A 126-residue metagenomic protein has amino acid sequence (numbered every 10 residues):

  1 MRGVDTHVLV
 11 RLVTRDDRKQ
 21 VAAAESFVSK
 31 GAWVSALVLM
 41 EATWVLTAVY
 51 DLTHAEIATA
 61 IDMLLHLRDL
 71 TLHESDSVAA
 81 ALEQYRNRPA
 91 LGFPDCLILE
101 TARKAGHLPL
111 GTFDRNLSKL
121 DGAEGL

Functional and structural regions predicted by a protein language model:
M1, L99-L126: Acidic, PIN/NYN-like endoribonuclease modules and their adjacent C-terminal/linker elements
M1-V34, Y50-D62: Short, well-structured N-terminal submotif of metal-dependent ribonuclease cores
V4-D5, V34, L91-G92, D114-R115 (+1 more regions): Histidine- and aromatic-rich ligand-binding microenvironments
R11-V13, V45, L120: Residues that scaffold the ATP/ADP-binding catalytic core of kinase and kinase-like folds
T43-T47, D62-L65, L82, L99: Amphipathic alpha-helical segments within well-ordered protein domains
D69-G111: Active-site neighborhoods of divalent-metal-dependent phosphate/nucleic-acid chemistry enzymes
